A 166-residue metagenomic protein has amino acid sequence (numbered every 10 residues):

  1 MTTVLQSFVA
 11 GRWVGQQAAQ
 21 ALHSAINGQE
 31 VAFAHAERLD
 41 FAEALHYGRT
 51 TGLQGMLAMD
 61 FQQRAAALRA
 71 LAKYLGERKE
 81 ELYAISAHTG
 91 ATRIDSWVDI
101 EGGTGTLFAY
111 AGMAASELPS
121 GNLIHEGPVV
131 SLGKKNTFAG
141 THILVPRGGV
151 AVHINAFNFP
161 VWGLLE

Functional and structural regions predicted by a protein language model:
M1-K135: N-terminal Rossmann-like NAD(P)+-binding subdomain of aldehyde/semialdehyde dehydrogenases
I124-E166: Conserved small-residue-rich beta-alpha loop and adjacent elements that most often cradle the phosphate/pyrophosphate
